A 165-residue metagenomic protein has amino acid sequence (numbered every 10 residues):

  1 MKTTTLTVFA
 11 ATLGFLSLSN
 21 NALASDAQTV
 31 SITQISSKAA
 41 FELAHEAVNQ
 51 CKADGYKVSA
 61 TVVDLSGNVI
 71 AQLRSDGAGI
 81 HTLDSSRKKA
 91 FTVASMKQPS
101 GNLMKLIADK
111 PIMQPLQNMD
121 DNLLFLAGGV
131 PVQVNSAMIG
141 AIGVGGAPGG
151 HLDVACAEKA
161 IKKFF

Functional and structural regions predicted by a protein language model:
M1-T4: Positively charged n-region of N-terminal signal peptides that target proteins for export
T7-N20: Bacterial N-terminal signal peptides
A24-F165: Flexible, solvent-exposed loop/hinge segments and secondary-structure transition points
